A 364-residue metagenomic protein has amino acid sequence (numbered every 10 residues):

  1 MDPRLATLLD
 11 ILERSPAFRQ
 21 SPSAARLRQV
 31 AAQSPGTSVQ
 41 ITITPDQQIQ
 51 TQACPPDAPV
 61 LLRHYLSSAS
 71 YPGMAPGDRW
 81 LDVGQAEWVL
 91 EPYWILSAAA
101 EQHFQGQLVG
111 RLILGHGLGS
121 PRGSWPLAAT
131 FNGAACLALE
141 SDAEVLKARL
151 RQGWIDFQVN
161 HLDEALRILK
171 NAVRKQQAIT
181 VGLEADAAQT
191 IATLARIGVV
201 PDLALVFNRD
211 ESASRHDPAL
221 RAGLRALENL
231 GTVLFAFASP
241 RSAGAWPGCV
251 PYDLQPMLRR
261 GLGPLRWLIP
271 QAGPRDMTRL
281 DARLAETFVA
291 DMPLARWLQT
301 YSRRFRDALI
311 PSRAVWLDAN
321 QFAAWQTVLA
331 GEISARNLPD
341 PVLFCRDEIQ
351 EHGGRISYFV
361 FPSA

Functional and structural regions predicted by a protein language model:
M1-G106, E144-V145, N171, A192-L203 (+4 more regions): N-terminal ligand-binding/catalytic initiation module
L81, L114-L118, Q158, V181-E184: Glycine- and other small-residue-rich loops at beta-strand/loop junctions that grip anionic moieties
D82-A86, L90, G119-G123, V159-D163: Short, amphipathic alpha-helical segments
L90-A98, S120-F131: Contiguous, well-ordered alpha-helical segments that form the cores/surfaces of helical PPI scaffolds
G106-P126, A364: Glycine-rich adenosine-cofactor-binding loop
Q107, G123, L127-A219: Hydrophobic, small-residue-rich alpha-helical packing segments that form membrane-like cores
G117, A129, V233-L234: Conserved nucleotide-sugar donor-interacting segment of glycosyltransferase catalytic cores, predominantly GT-B
